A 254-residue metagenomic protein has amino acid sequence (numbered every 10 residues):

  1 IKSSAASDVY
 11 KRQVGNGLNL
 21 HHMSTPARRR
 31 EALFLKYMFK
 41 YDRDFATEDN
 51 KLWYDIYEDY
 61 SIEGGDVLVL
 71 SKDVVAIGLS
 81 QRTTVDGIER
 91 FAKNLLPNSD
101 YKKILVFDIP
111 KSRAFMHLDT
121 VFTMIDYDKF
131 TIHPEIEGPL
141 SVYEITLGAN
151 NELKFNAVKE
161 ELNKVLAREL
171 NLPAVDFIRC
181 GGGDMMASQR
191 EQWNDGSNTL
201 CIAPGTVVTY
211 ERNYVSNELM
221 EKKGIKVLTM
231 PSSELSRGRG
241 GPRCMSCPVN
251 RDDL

Functional and structural regions predicted by a protein language model:
I1-A6, Y10: Single conserved hydrophobic/aromatic residue that forms the stacking wall/gate of nucleotide- or nucleobase-binding
R12-I62, V67, V74: Long, hydrophobic, well-ordered secondary-structure blocks that form the structural core and pocket-lining surfaces
L18-H21, V75-G78, F130-I132, T206-Y210: Short beta-strand elements that form the blades of beta-propeller/WD-repeat-like and other beta-sheet-rich scaffold
H22, L79, F107-D108, M230-S233: Short beta->alpha connector loops at strand-helix junctions that form conserved, small/polar/Pro-enriched
A46-F115: Loop-centered beta-sheet repeat module
G87, K93-P97, F107-S197, I202-A203 (+1 more regions): Redox- and metal-dependent alpha/beta enzyme cores, enriched for Fe-S-associated oxidoreductases and cofactor-handling
P204-T206, Y210-L254: TerminUS-proximal long segments
